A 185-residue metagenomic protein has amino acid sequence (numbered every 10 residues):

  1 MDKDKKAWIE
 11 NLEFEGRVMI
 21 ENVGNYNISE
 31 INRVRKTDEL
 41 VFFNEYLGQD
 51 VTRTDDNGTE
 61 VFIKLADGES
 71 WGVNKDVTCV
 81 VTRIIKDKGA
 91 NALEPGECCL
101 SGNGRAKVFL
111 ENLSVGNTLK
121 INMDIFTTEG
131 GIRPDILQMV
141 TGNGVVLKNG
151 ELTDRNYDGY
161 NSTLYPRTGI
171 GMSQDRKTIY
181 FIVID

Functional and structural regions predicted by a protein language model:
M1-D185: Gly/Ser/Thr/Pro-rich low-complexity, intrinsically disordered segments
